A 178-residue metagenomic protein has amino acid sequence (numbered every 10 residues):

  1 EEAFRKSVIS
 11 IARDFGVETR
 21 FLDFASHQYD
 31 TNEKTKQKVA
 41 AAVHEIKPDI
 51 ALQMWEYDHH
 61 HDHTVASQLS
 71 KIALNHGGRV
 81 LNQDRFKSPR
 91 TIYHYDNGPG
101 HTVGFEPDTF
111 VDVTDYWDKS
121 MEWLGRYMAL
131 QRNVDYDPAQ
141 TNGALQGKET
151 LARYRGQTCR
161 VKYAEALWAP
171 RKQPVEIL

Functional and structural regions predicted by a protein language model:
E1, S10-A12: N-terminal Rossmann-like or analogous alpha/beta NTP/dinucleotide-binding catalytic cores that position adenine
E1-A3, H27-Q28: Acidic/histidine-rich helix-loop elements that form or flank divalent-metal/phosphate-binding sites at the catalytic
K6, R13, E18, D30-L178: Metal-dependent de-N-acetylase/amidase catalytic core
D23-A25: Residue-level recognition of beta-strand->loop/alpha-helix junctions
